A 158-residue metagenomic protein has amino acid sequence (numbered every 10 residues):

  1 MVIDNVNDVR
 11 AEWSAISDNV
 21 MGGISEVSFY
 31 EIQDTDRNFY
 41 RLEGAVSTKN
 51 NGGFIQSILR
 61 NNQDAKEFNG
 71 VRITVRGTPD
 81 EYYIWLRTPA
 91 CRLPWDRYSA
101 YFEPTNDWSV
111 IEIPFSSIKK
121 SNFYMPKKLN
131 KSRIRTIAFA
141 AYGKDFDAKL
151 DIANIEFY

Functional and structural regions predicted by a protein language model:
M1-Y158: Beta-rich carbohydrate-recognition modules and glycan-binding surfaces
